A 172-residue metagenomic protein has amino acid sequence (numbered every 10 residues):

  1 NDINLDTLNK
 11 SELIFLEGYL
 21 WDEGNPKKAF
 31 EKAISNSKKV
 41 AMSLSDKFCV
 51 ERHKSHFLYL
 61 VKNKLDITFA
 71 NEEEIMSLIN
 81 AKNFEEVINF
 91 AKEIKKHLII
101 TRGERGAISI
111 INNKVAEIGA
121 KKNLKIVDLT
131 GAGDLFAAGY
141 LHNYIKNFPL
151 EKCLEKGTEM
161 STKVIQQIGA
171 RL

Functional and structural regions predicted by a protein language model:
N1-A116, F148: Ribokinase/PfkB-type carbohydrate-kinase core domain
S55, N83-L172: Conserved phosphate-binding/catalytic region of the ribokinase-like
